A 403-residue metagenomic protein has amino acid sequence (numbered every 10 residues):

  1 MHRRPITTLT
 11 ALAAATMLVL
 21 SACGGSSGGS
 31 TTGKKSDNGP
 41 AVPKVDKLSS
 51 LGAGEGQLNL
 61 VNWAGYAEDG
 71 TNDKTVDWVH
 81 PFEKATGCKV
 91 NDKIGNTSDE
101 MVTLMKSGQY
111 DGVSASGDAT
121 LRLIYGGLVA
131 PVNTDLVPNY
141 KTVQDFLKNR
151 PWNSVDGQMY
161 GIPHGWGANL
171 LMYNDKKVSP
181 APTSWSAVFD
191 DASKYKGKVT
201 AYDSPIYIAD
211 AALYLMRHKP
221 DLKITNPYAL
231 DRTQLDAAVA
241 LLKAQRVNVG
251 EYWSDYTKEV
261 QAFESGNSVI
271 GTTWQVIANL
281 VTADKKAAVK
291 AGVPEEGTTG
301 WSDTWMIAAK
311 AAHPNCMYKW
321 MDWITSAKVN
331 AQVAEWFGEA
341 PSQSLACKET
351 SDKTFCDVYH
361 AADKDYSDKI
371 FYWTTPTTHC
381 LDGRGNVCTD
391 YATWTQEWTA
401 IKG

Functional and structural regions predicted by a protein language model:
M17-A22: C-terminal motif of bacterial Sec signal peptides marking the signal peptidase cleavage site
G24-S27: Bacterial signal peptide processing site
G39-R122: Early extracytoplasmic/lumenal segment of secretory-pathway proteins
N59-K74, Q109, S114-E264: Extracytoplasmic ligand-binding site segments that recognize negatively charged/polar headgroups
A119-R122, T272-A288: A ligand-binding cleft/hinge motif common to bilobed small-molecule-binding domains
K141-T142, L241-Q245, Q275, K285-M306: Periplasmic-binding protein-like
D303, I307-T374: Mature extracytoplasmic/periplasmic domains
K369-G403: Conserved C-terminal helix/tail region of periplasmic/extracytoplasmic solute-binding proteins
